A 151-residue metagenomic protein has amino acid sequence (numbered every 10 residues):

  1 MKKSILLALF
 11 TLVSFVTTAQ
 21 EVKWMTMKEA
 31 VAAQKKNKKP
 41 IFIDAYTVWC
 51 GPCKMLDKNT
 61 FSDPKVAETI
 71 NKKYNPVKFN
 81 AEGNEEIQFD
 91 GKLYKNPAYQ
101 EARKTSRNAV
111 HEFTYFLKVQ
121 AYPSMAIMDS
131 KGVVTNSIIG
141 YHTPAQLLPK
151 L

Functional and structural regions predicted by a protein language model:
M1-E21: Bacterial Sec-dependent N-terminal signal peptides
Q20-K23, K35, F116-K118, D129 (+1 more regions): Non-globular targeting/processing and membrane-anchoring segments
V22-T26, K58, S106: Short gly/ser/thr-rich secondary-structure transition/capping motifs
K23-I41, I70: A short beta-strand-turn-helix
E29-V31, P64-V134, P149: Thioredoxin-like thiol-disulfide oxidoreductase module
N37-K54: Short active-site neighborhood of thiol/selenol oxidoreductases, capturing the structured segment around
L56-S62: The serine-hydrolase catalytic nucleophile loop
